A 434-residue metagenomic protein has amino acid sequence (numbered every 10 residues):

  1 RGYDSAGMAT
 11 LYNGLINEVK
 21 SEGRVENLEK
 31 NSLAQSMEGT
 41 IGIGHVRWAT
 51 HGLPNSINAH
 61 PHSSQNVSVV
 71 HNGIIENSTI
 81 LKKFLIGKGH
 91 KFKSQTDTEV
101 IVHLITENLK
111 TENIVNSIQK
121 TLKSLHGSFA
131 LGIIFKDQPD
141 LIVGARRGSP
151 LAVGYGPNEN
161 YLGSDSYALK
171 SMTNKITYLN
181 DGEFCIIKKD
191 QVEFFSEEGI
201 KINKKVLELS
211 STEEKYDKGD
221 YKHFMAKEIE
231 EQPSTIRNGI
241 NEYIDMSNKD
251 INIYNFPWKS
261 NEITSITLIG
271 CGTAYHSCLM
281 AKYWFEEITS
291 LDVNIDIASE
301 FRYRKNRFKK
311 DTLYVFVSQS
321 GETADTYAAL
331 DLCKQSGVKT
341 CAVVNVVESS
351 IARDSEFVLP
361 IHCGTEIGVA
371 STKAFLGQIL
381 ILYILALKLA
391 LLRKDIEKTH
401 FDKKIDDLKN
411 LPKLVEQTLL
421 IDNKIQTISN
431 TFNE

Functional and structural regions predicted by a protein language model:
R1-K218, K222, S234-E262, K398 (+2 more regions): Conserved short alpha-helical segments that host acidic/polar catalytic motifs at enzyme active sites
I75, A226, Y275: Ordered, soluble secondary-structure elements with a strong preference for glycine-centered loop motifs and nearby
I80, F84, V100-E107, K120 (+10 more regions): Alpha-helical scaffold segments in soluble metabolic enzymes
T106-N113, P257, K309, L313-Y314 (+2 more regions): Short alpha-helix boundary/capping motifs
D190-E230, S234, E242, F357-I361 (+2 more regions): Terminal amphipathic helices with adjacent charged low-complexity linkers/tails
N261-N410: Glycine-rich phosphate-binding loops that contact phosphosugars or nucleotide phosphates
N433-E434: Acidic catalytic cores of enzymes that act on phosphate-bearing nucleotides/polynucleotides
